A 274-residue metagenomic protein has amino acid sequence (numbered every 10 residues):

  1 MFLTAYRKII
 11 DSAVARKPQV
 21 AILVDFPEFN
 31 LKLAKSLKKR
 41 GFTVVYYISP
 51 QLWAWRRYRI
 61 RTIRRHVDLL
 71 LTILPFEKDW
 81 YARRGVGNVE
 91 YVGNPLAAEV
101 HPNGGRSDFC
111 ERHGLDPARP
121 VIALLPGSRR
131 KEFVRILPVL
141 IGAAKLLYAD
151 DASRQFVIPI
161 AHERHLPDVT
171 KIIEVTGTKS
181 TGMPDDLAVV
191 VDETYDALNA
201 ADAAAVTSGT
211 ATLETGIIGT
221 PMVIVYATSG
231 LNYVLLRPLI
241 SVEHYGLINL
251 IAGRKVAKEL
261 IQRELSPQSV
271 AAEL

Functional and structural regions predicted by a protein language model:
M1-L274: Nucleotide-activated sugar donor-binding and catalytic core shared by glycosyltransferases and related lipid-linked
